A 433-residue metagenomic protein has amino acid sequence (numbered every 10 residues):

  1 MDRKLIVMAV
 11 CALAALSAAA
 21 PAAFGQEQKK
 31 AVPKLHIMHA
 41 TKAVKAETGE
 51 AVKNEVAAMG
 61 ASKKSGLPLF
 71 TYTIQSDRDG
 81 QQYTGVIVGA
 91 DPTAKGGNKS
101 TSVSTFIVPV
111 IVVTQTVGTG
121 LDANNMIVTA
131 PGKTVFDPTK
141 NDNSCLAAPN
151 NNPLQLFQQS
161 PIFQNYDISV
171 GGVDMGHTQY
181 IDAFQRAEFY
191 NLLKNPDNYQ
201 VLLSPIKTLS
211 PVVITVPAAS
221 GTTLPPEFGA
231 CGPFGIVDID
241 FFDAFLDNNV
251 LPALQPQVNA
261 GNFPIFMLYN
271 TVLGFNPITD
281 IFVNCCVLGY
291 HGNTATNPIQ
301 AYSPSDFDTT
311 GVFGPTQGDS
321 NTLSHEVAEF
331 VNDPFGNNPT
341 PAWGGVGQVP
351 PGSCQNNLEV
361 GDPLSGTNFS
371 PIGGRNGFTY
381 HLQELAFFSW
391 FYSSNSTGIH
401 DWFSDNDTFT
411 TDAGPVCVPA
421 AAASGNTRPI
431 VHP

Functional and structural regions predicted by a protein language model:
M1-A9: Bacterial N-terminal signal peptides that target proteins for export
A9-A18: Bacterial N-terminal signal peptides
F24-Q159, Y392-P433: N-terminal module-boundary/linker segments of secreted carbohydrate-active enzymes
H39-A51, E55-V56, G60, S65-G66 (+8 more regions): Signals and flexible motifs at protein termini associated with secretion
F136-A230: Low-complexity, serine/threonine/proline-enriched polar segments
F234-F330, P334-G336: Active-site-proximal segment of zinc-dependent metalloprotease catalytic domains
P277-F313, Q317, P334-P433: Metalloprotease/metallohydrolase-associated module, dominated by Zn2+-dependent proteases
